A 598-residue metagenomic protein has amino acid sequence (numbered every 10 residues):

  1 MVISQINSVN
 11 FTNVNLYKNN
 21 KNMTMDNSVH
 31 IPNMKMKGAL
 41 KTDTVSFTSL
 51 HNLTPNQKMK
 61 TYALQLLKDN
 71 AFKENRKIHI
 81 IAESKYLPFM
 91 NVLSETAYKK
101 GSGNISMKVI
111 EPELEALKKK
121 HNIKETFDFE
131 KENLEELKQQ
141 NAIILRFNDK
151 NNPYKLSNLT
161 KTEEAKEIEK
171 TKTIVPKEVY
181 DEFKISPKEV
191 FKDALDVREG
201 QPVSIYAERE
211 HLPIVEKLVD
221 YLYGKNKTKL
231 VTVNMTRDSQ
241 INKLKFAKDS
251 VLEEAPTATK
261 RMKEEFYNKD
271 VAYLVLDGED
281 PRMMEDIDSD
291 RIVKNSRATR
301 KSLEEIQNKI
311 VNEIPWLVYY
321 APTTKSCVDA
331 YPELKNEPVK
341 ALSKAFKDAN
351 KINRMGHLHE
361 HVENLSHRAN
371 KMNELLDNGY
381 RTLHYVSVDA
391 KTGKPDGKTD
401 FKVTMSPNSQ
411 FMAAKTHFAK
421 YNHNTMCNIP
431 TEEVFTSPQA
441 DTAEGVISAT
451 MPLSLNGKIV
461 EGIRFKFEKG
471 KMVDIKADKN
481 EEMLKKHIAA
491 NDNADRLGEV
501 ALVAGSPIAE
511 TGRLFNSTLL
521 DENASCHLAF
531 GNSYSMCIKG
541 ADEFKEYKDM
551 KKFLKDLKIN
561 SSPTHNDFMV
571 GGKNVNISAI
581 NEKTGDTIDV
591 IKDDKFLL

Functional and structural regions predicted by a protein language model:
M1-H51: Non-Sec secretion/translocation targeting segments of pathogen effectors
F47-E444: Active-site bordering "gate/hinge" segments that shape substrate access to catalytic or cofactor-binding pockets
K85-Y86, K150-N152, E210-H211, E279-P281 (+10 more regions): Short, glycine-/Ser/Thr-/acidic-enriched flexible segments
K188, L376-N378, N456-I459, N493 (+2 more regions): Short solvent-exposed loop/turn micro-motifs enriched in small/polar/acidic residues
T436-A490: Long, well-ordered mid-to-C-terminal structural blocks that present hydrophobic/aromatic surfaces
I447, L528, D542-F568: A conserved acidic, glycine/proline-rich C-terminal tail/linker
K458, M472-D542, D549: Dual-mode signal for accessory low-complexity, basic/Gly-rich regions
L554-L598: Extended hydrophobic packing segments that form well-structured cores
